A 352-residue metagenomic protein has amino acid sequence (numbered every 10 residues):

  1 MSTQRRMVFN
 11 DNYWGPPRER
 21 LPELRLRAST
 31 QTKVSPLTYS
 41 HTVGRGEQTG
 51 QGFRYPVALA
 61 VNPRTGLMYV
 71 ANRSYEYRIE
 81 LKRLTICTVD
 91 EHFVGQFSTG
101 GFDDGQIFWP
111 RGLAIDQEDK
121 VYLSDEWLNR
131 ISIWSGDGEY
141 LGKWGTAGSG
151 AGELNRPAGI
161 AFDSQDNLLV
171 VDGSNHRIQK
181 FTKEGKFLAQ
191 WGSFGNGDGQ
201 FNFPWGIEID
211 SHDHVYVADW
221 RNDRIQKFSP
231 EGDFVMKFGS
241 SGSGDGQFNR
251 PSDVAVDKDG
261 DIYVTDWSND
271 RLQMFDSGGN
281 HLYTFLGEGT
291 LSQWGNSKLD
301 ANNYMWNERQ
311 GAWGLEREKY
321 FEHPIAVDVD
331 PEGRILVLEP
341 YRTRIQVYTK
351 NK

Functional and structural regions predicted by a protein language model:
S2-K352: Eukaryotic scaffold repeat domains enriched in small/polar residues
